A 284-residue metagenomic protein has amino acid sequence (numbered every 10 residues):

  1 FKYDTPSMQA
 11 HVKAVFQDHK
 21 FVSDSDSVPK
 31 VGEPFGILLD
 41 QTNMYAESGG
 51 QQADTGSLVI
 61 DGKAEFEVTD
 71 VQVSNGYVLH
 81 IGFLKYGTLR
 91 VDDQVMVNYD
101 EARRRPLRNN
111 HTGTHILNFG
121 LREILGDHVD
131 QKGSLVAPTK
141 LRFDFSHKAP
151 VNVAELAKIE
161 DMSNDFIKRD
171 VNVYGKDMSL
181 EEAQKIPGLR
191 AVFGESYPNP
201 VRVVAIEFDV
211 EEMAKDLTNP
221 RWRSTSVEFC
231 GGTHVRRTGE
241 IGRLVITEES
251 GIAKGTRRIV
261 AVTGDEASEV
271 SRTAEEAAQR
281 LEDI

Functional and structural regions predicted by a protein language model:
F1-I284: A glycine- and charged-residue-rich anion-binding loop/surface
